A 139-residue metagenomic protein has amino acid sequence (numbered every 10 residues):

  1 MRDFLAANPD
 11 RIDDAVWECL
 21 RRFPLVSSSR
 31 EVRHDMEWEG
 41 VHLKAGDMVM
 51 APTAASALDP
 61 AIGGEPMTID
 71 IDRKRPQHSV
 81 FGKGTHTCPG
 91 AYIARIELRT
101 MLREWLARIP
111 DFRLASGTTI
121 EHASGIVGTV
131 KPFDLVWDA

Functional and structural regions predicted by a protein language model:
M1-A139: Cytochrome P450
